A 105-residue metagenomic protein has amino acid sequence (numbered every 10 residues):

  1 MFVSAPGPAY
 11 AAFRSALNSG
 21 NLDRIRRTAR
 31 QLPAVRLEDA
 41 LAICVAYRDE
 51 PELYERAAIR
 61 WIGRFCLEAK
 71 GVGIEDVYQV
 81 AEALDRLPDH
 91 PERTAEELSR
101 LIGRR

Functional and structural regions predicted by a protein language model:
M1-R105: Long, low-complexity, acidic Ser/Pro- and Gly-enriched intrinsically disordered regions in large eukaryotic
